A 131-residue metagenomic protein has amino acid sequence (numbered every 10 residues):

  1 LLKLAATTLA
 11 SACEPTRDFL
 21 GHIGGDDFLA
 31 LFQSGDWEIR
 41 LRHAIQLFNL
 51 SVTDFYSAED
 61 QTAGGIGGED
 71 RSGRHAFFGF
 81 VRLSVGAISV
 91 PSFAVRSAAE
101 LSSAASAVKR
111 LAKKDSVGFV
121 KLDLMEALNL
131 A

Functional and structural regions predicted by a protein language model:
L1-A10, E14, G21-G25, L29 (+3 more regions): Conserved long alpha-helical elements within nucleotide-processing catalytic cores of c-di-GMP signaling and class III
T7, S11, Q46, L50 (+2 more regions): A generic structural signal for well-ordered alpha-helical segments enriched in polar/charged residues
T8-F19, D54-A58, R71-A76, K114: Nucleotide second-messenger and two-component phosphorelay signaling modules
H22, Y56-A107, V120-L124: A short glycine-enriched loop-to-beta-strand structural element that forms part of the catalytic core of nucleotide
D27-T62, S97: Short helix/loop segment flanking the catalytic signature motif in cyclic-nucleotide metabolism enzymes
A30, R40, A87, A94 (+1 more regions): Cytosolic nucleotide-binding catalytic cores of signal-transduction proteins
A107-A131: Intrinsically disordered, glycine/charged-rich C-terminal tails and inter-domain linkers that flank nucleotidyl cyclase
